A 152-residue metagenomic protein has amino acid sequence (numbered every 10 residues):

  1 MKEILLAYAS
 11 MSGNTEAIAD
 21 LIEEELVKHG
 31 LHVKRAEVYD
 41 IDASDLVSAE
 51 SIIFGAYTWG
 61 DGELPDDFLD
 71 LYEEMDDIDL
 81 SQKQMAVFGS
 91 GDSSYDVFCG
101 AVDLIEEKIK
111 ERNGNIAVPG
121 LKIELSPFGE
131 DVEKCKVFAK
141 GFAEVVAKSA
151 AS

Functional and structural regions predicted by a protein language model:
M1-A7: Generic detector of short alpha-helix boundary/capping microenvironments and adjacent low-complexity segments
E3, N14-A17, E25-H29, K34 (+1 more regions): FMN-binding flavodoxin-like domain, especially the glycine-rich phosphate-binding loop
Y8-S12: Aromatic-flanked redox-active Cys/Sec active sites in thiol-based oxidoreductases, especially the WC-centered
E37: Short loop/edge segments at beta-strand edges and connector loops that shape dinucleotide/nucleotide cofactor-binding
D40-D45: Short acidic active-site motifs
